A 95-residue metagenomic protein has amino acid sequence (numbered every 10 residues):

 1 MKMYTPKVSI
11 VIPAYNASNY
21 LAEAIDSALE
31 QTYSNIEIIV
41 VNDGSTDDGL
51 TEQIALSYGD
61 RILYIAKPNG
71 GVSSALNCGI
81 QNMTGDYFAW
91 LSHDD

Functional and structural regions predicted by a protein language model:
M1-L29: N-proximal low-complexity "stem/linker" segments adjacent to membrane-targeting elements
K2-T5, T32, L56, Q81-N82: Short, flexible hinge/linker loops that cap or flank conserved catalytic cores
S9-I12, I39-V40, A66, I80: Short hydrophobic beta-strand elements that form part of the catalytic alpha/beta core underpinning NDP-sugar/donor
A17-Y20, D47, V72: Donor nucleotide-sugar binding loop of glycosyltransferases
I25-A66: Acidic donor-binding segment of Leloir-type glycosyltransferases
L50-E52, K67-M83: Glycine-rich, basic loop-to-helix element that forms the pyrophosphate-binding segment of sugar-nucleotide handling
F88: Short aromatic/hydrophobic "clamp" motif used to bind/position activated sugar donors
S92-D95: The conserved acidic donor/metal-binding loop of glycosyltransferases
